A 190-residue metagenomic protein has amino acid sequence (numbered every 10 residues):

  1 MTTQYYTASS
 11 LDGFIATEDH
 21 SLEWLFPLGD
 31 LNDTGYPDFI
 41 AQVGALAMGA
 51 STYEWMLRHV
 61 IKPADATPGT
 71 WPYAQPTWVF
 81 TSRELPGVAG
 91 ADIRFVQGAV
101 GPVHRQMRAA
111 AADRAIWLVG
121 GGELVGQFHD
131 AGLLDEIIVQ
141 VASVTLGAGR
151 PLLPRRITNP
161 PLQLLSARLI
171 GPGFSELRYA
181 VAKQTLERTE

Functional and structural regions predicted by a protein language model:
M1-E190: Enzymes that bind and transform nitrogen-containing heteroaromatic metabolites
